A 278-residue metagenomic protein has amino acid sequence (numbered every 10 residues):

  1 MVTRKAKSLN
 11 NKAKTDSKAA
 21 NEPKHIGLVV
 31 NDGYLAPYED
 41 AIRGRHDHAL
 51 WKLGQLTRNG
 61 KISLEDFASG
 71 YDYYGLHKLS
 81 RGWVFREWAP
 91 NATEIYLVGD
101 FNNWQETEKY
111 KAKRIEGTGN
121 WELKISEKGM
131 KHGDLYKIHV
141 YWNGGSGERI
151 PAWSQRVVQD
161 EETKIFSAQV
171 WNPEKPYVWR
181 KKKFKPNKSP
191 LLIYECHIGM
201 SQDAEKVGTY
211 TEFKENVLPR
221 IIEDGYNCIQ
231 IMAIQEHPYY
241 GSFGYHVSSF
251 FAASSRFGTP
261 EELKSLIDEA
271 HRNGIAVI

Functional and structural regions predicted by a protein language model:
V2-V84, Q105-E195, M200-E205, E212: The feature marks proteins involved in alpha-glucan
E87, I138, C196, I221 (+3 more regions): Conserved, mostly hydrophobic/aromatic
W88-I95: Short proline/glycine-enriched turn/loop motifs at strand-loop junctions of beta-rich domains
L97-G99: Conserved aromatic beta-strand anchor motif in extracellular beta-sandwich/beta-rich domains
E122-K124, G199-Q202, Q235-H237, L266 (+1 more regions): Domain-wide signal for the mature, well-folded portions of proteins, strongly enriched in nucleus-encoded organellar
L192-C196, I229, V277-I278: Hydrophobic faces of well-ordered beta-strands that scaffold small-molecule active sites in alpha/beta enzyme cores
A204, G208, P219-S265: Aromatic-lined carbohydrate-binding/catalytic grooves of carbohydrate-active enzymes
G225-N227, H271-I275: Short, well-ordered coil/turn segments that N-cap beta-strands
